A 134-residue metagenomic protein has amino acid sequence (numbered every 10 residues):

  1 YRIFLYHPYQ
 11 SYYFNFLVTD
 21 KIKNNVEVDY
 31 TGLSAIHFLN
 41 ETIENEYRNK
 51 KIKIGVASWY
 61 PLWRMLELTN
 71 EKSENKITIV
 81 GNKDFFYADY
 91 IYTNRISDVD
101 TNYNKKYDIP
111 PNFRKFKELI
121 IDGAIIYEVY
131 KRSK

Functional and structural regions predicted by a protein language model:
Y1-K131: Catalytic lumenal/periplasmic loop and adjoining terminal transmembrane helix of membrane glycan-assembly enzymes
